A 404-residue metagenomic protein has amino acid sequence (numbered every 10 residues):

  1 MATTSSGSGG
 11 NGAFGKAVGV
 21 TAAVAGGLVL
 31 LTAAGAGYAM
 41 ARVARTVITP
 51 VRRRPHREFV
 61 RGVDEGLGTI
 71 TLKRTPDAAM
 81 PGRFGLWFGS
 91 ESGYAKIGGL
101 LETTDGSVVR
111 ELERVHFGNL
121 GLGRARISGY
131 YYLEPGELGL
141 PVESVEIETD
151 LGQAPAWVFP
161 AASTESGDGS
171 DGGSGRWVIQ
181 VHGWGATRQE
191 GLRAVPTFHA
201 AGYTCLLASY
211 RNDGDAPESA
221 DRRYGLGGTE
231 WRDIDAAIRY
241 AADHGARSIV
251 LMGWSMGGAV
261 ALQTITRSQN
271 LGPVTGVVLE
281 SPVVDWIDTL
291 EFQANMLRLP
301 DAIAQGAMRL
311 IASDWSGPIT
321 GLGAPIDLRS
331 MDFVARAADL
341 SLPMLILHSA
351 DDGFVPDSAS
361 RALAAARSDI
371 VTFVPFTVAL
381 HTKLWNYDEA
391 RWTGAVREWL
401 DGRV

Functional and structural regions predicted by a protein language model:
M1-E137, S170: N-terminal targeting or regulatory segments adjacent to alpha/beta-hydrolase or S9 domains
F117-S163: N-terminal cap/lid segment of alpha/beta-hydrolase-fold proteins
F198-E218: Conserved alpha/beta-hydrolase
R223-H244, V250: Alpha/beta-hydrolase active-site loop
R267-I326: Hydrolase active-site cap/lid region
D339-S341, I346-H348, D352: Short beta-strand/loop motif that positions the catalytic acidic residue of the alpha/beta-hydrolase fold
A350-V355, T382: Acidic catalytic loop of the alpha/beta-hydrolase fold
A379-T393: Catalytic histidine-centered segment of alpha/beta-hydrolase-like enzymes
